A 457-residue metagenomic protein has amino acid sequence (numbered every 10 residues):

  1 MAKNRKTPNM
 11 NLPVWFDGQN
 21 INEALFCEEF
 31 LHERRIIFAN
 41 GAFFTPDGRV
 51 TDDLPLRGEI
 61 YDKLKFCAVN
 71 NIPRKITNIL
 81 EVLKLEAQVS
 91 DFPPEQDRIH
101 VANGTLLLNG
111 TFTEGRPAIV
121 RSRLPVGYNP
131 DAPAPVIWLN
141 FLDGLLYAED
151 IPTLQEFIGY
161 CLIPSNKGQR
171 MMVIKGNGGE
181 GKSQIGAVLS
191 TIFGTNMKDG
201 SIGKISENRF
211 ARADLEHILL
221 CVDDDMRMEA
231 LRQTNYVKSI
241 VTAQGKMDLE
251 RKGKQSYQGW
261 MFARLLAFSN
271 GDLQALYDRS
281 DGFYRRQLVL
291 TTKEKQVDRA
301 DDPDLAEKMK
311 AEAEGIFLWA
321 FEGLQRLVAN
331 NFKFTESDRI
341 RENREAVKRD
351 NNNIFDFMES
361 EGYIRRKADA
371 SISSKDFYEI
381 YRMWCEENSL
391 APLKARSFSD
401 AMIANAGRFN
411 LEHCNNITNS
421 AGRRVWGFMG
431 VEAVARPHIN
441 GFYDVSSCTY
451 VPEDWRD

Functional and structural regions predicted by a protein language model:
M1-K3, A39-C67: Modules that initiate DNA replication and primer synthesis
A2-A39, K65-D457: Feature primarily recognizes SF3-like P-loop helicase cores of small DNA viruses
